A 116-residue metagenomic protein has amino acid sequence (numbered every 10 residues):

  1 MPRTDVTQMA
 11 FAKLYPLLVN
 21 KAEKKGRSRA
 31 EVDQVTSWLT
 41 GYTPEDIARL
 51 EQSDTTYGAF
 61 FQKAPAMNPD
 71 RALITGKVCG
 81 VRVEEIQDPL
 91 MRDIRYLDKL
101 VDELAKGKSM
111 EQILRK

Functional and structural regions predicted by a protein language model:
M1-K116: A charge-rich, low-complexity, intrinsically flexible signal that marks solvent-exposed coils, linkers, repeats
